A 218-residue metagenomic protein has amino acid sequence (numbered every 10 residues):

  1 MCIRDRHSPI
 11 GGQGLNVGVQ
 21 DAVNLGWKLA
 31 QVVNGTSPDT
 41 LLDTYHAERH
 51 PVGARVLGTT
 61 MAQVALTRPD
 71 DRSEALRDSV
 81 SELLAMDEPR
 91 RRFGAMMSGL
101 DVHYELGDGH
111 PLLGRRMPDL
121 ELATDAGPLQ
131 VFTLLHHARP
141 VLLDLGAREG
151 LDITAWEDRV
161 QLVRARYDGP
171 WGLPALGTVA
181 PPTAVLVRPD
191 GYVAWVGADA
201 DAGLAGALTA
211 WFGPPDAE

Functional and structural regions predicted by a protein language model:
M1-I3: Short, small-residue-biased leader/transition segments that mark boundaries at the very start of proteins
D5-N16, L66-P69: Glycine-rich phosphate/pyrophosphate-binding beta-alpha loops
L15-G18, G35: A short glycine-centered flexible hinge/capping loop motif at secondary-structure junctions
G26: Short-chain dehydrogenase/reductase
Q31-E218: Helical substrate-recognition/capping region of FAD-dependent monooxygenase/halogenase enzymes
